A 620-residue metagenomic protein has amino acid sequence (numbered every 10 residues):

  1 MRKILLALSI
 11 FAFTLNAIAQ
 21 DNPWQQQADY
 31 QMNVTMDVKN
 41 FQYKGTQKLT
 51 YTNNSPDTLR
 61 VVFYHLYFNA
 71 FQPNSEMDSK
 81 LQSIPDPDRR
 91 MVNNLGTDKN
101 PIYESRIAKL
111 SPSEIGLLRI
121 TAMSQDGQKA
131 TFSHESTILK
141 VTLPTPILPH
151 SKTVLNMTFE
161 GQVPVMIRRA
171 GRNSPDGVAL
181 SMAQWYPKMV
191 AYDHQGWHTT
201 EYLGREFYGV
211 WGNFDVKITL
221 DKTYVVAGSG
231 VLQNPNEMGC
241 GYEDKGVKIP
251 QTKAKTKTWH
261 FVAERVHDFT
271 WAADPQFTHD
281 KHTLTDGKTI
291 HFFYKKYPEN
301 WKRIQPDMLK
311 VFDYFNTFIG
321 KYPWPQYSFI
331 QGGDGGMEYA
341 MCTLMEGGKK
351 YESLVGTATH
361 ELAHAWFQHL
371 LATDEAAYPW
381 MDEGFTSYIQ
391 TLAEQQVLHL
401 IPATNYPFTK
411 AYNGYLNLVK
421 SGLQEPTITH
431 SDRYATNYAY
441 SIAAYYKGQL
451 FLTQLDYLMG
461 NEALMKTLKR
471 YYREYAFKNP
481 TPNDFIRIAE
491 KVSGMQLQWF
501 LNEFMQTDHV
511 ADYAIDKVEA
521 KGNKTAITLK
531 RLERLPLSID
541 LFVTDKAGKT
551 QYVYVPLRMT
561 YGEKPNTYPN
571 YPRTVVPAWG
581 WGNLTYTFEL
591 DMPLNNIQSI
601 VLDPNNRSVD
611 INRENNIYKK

Functional and structural regions predicted by a protein language model:
A19-K44, P56, P73, Q498-W499 (+1 more regions): N-terminal, polar/Ser/Thr-rich
Q27-A28, L66, F261, H291-T528: Hydrophobic alpha-helical and helix-loop surface patches within well-folded domains that function as non-catalytic
Q47-L49, N53, L66, S151-V165 (+3 more regions): Short, hydrophobic/aromatic-enriched beta-strand segments in well-ordered soluble domains
T52, T58, M91-V92, T97-G177 (+3 more regions): A surface-exposed beta-strand-loop module
V61-Q128, M182-A183, T219, T223-Y224 (+1 more regions): Solvent-exposed beta-hairpin/edge-strand motifs
E76-D88, E160-F214, N605-K620: Glycine/proline-rich low-complexity spacer/linker segments in large multi-domain proteins
K188-G196, L203-T359, Y388: Hydrophobic helix-coil surface modules that form long, contiguous segments used for peptide/substrate interaction
P235, A363, E462, Y475-K620: Non-catalytic accessory/interaction domains
